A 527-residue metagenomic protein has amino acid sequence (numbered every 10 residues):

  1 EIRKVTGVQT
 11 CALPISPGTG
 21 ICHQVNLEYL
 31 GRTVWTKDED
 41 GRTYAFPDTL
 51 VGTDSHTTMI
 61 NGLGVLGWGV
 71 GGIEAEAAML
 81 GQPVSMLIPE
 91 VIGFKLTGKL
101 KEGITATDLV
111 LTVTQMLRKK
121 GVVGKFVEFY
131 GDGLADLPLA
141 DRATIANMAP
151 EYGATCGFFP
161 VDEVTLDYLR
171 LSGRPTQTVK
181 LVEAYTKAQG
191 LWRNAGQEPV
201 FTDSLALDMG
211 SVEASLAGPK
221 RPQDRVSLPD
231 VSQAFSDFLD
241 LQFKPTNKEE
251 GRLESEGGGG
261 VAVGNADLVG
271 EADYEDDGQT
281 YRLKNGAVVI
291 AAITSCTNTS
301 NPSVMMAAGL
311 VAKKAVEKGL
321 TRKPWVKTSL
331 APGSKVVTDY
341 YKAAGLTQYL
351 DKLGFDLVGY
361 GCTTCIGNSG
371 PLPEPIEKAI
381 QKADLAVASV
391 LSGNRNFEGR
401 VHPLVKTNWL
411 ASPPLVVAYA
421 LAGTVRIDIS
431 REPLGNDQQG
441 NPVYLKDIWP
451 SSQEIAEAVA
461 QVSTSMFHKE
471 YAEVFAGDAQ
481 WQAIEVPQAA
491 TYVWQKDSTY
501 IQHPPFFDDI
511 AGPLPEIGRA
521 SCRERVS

Functional and structural regions predicted by a protein language model:
E1-C11, A520, E524-V526: Single conserved hydrophobic/aromatic residue that forms the stacking wall/gate of nucleotide- or nucleobase-binding
V5, A287-V288, G354: Immediate flanking context of iron-sulfur cluster ligation sites
C11, I293-C296, G333-K335, G359-I366 (+2 more regions): Functionally engaged cysteine thiol sites
I15-G18, Q24, G31, K37-R193 (+4 more regions): Mobile "lid/hinge" segments at catalytic clefts and subdomain interfaces of large enzymes
T19, V25, G31-E39, T43-Y44 (+5 more regions): Non-catalytic terminal/interface segments that mediate subunit docking, oligomerization, and allosteric communication
G196-Q197, S204-D208: Structured, non-catalytic alpha/beta "coupling" segments that mediate domain-domain communication and provide generic
T297, L350, V417: Hydrophobic, well-ordered secondary-structure elements that form the walls of internal hydrophobic environments
Q348-F355: Glycine-rich and small/hydrophobic secondary-structure elements
